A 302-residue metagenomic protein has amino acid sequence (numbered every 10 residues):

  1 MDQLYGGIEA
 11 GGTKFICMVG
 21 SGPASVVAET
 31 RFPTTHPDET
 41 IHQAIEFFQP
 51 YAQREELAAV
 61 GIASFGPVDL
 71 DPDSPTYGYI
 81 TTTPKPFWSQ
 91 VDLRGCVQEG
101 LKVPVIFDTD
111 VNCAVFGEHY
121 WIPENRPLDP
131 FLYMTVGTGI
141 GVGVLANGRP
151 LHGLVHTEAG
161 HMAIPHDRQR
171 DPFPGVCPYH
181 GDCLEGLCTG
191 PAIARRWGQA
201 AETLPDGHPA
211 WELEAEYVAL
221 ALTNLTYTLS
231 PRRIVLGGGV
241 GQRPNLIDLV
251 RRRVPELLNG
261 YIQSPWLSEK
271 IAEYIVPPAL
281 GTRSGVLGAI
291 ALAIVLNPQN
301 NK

Functional and structural regions predicted by a protein language model:
M1-A59, V68-T76, G95-V103, Y120-L132 (+1 more regions): ATP-binding/phosphotransfer module of carbohydrate and carboxylate kinases, centering on a glycine-rich
E9, G61-F65, Y133-G139, G143: Short beta-strand segments
F15-V19, I140-L145: Short beta-strand scaffold segments in enzyme catalytic cores
T34-T35, T157-G160: A short acidic/small-residue loop/turn micro-motif
S74-Q90: A charged helix-plus-loop insertion that forms the helical arch/lid used to bind and gate nucleic-acid substrates
V105-T109: General beta-strand structural signal in soluble alpha/beta enzymes
A114-Y120, G141-V144, H161-A163: Adenylate-forming
